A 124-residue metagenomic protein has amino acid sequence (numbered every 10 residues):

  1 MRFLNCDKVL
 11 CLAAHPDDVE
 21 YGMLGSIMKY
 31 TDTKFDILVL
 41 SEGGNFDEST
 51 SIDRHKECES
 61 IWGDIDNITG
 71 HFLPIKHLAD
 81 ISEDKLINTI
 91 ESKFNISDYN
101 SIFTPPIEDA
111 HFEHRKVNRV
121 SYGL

Functional and structural regions predicted by a protein language model:
M1-S97, Y122-G123: Active-site rim/loop-helix segments in enzyme catalytic domains that contact anionic ligands
I90-L124: Active-site adenylate/phosphate-handling loop in enzymes that bind or generate adenylated species
